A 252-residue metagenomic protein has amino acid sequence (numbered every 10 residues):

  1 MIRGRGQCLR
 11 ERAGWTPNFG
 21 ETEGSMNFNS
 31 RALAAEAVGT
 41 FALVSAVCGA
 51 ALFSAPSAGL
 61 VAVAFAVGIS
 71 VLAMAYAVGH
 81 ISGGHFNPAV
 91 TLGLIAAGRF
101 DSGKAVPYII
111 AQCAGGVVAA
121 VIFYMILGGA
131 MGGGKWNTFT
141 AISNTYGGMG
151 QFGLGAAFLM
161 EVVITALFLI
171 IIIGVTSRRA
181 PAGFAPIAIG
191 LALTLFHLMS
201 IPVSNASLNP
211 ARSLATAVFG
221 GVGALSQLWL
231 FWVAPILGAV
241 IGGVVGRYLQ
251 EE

Functional and structural regions predicted by a protein language model:
R3, C8-R10, W15-E252: Membrane-interface helix-loop junctions and terminal tails of multi-pass membrane proteins
